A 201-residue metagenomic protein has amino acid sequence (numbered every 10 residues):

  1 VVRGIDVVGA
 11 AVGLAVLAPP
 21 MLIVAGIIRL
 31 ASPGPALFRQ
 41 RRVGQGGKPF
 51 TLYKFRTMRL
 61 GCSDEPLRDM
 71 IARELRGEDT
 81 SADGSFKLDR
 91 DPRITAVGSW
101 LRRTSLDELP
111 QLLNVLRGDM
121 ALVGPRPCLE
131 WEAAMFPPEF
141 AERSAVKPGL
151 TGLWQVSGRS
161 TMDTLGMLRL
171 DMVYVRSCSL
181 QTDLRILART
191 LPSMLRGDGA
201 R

Functional and structural regions predicted by a protein language model:
V1-D69, N114, L180, R185-R201: A hydrophobic, helix-centered structural microdomain
V7-A10, R103, E139, S177: Membrane-interface junctions
A15-A18, T104-D107, V123, R159 (+1 more regions): Residue-level signal for short amphipathic helical patches enriched in basic/charged and nearby hydrophobic residues
F38-P92, T151-R169: Short, glycine-rich, amphipathic interfacial segments at transmembrane boundaries or analogous
D79-K147, I186-M194: A short, structured surface patch at a secondary-structure boundary
D83, D89, E139-R201: C-terminal terminal-structure detector
